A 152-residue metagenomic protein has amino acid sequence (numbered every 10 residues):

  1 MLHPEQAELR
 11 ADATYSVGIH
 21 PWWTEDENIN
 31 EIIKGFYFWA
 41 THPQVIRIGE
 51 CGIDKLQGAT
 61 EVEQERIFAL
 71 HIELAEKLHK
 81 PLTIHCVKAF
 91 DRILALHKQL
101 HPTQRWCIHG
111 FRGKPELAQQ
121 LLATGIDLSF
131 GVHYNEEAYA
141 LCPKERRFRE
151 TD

Functional and structural regions predicted by a protein language model:
M1-T151: Mid-domain alpha/beta scaffold segments of enzyme catalytic cores
